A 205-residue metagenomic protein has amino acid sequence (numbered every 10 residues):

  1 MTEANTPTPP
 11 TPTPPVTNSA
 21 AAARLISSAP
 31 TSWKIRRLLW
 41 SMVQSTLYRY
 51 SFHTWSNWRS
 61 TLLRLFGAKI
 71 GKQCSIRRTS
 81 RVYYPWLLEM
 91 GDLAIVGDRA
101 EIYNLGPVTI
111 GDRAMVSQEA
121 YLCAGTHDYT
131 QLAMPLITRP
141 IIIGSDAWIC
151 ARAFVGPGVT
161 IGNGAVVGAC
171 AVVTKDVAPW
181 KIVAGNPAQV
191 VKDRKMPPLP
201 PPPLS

Functional and structural regions predicted by a protein language model:
M1-A68, K72, D146, N186-S205: Terminal amphipathic alpha-helical/low-complexity segments used for targeting or macromolecular assembly
Y48-R49, A133, A151: A generic secondary-structure micro-motif detector that highlights 1-2 residue hydrophobic/ambivalent hotspots embedded
H53, N57, L65, P85 (+2 more regions): Residues at secondary-structure transition points
K72, R77-R78, Y83-Y84, G91-D92 (+14 more regions): Left-handed beta-helix
Y121-L122, D128, Q189, P197: Active-site/binding-pocket entry motifs
T126-D128, L132-M134, V159, D193-R194: Conserved catalytic-core motifs of eukaryotic protein kinase domains, centered on the activation segment
Y129-A133, I137, P198-L204: Short glycine/proline- and charge-enriched loop/turn segments that cap or connect secondary-structure elements
